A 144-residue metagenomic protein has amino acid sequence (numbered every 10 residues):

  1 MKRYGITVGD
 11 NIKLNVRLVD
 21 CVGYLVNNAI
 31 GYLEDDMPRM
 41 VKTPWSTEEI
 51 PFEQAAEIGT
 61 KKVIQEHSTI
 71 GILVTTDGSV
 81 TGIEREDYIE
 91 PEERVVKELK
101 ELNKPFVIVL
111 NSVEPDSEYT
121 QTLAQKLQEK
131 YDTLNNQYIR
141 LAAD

Functional and structural regions predicted by a protein language model:
M1-K104, S117: Switch- and interface-adjacent substructures of P-loop NTPase systems
R94, E98-V107, S112-D144: Canonical P-loop GTPase G-domain recognition
